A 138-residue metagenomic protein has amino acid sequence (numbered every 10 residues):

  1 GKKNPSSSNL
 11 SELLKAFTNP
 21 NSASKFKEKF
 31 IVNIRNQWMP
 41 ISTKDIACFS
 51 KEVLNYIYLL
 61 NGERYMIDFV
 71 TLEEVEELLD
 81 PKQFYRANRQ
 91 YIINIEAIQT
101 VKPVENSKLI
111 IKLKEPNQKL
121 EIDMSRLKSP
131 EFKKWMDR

Functional and structural regions predicted by a protein language model:
K2-K119: Conserved binding/recognition cores within well-folded domains
I122, P130-R138: C-terminal output/interaction extensions
